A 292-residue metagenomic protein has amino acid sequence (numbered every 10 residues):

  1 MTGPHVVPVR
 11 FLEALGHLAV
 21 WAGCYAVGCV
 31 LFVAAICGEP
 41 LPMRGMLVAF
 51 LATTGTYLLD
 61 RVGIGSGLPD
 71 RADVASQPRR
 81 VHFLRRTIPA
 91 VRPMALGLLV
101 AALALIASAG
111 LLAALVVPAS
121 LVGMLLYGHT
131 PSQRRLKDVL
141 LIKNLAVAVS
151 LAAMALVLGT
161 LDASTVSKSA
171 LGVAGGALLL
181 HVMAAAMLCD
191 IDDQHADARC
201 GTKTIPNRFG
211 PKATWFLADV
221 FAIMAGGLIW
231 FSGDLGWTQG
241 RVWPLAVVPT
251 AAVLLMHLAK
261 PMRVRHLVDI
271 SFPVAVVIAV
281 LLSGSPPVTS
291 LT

Functional and structural regions predicted by a protein language model:
M1-A14, R134: Short, Lys/Arg-rich, polar N-terminal cytosolic tail immediately upstream of the first transmembrane signal-anchor
E13-I36, L96, A148-M154: The first (N-terminal) embedded transmembrane alpha-helix
C24-C29, R80-R86, L141-T160, P206-P211 (+1 more regions): Small-residue-rich segments of transmembrane alpha-helices in multi-pass membrane proteins, especially helix faces
C29-V48, A102-L115, A155-G176, L228-Q239 (+1 more regions): Helix-coil boundary and interhelical linker segments in multi-pass alpha-helical membrane proteins
L51-G63, A119-Q133, A153, L178-I191 (+1 more regions): Transmembrane alpha-helical segments that form the membrane-embedded catalytic/substrate-channel core of multi-pass
T54-G97, V182-M224: Solvent-exposed interhelical
A75, G240-T292: Extended hydrophobic alpha-helices typical of membrane-associated regions
R85-D162: Intramembrane alpha-helical segments
